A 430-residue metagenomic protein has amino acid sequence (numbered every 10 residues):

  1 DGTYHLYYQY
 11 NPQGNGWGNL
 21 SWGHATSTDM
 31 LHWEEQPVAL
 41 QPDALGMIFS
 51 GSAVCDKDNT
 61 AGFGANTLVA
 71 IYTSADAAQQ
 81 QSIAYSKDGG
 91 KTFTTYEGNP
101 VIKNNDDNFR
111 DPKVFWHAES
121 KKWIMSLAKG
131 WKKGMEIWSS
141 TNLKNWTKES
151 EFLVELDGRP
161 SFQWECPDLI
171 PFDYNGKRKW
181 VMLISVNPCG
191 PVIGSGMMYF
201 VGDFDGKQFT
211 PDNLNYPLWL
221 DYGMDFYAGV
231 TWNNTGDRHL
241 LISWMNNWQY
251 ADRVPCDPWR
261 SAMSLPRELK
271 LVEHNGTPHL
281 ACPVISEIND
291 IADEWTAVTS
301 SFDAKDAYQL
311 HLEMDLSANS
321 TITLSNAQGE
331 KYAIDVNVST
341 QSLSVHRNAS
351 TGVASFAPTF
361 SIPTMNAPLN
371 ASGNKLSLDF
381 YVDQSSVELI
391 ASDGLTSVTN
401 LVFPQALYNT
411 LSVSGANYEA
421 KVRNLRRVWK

Functional and structural regions predicted by a protein language model:
D1-D111, W116-F162, D173-Y222, M245-T296 (+3 more regions): Beta-rich carbohydrate-recognition and catalytic domains
I170: Catalytic nucleophile-His microenvironment captured as a short glycine-rich beta-strand/loop that brackets
N175, D203-Y216, L220-K430: Beta-rich accessory regions
